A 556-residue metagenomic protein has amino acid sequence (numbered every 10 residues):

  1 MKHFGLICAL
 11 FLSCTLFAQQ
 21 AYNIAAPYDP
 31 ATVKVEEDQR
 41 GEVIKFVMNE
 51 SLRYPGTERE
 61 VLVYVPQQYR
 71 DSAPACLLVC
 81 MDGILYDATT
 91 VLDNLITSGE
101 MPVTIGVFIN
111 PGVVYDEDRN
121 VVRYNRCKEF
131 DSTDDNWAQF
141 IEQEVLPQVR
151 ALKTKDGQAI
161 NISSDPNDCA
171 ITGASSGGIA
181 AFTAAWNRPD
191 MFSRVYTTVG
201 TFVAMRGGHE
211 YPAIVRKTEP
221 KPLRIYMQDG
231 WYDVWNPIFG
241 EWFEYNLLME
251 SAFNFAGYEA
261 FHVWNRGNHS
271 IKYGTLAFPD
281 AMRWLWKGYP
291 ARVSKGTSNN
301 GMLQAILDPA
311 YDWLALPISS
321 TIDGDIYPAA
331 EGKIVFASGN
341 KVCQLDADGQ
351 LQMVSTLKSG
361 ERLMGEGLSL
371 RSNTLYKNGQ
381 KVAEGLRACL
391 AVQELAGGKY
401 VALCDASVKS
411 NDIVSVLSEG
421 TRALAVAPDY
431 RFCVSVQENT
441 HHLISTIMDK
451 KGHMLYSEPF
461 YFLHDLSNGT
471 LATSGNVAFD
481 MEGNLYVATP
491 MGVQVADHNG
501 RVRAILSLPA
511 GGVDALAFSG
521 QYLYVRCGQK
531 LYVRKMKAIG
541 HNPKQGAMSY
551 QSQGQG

Functional and structural regions predicted by a protein language model:
Q19-S298: Non-catalytic cap/lid and distal C-terminal segments of serine-dependent acyl enzymes
P220-L223, M448-G511: Glycine/small-residue-rich hydrophobic helix-like segments
V293-D312, C404-A406, G452-M454, P543-K544: Blade/loop signatures of beta-propeller domains
M302, D312-N340: Beta-strand-rich domains and repeat architectures in extracellular enzymes and scaffolds, especially beta-propellers
L314-P317, Q352-T356, V382-G385, S415 (+3 more regions): Beta-propeller fold detector
S319-G332, L357-N373, G385-D405, S415-C433 (+3 more regions): Beta-rich, blade/repeat-based domains predominating in secreted/periplasmic proteins but also intracellular
E331-S355: Beta-propeller domains
T446-H453, K535-P543: Short loop/turn segments immediately following beta-strands, especially the blade-tip and inter-blade linker loops
